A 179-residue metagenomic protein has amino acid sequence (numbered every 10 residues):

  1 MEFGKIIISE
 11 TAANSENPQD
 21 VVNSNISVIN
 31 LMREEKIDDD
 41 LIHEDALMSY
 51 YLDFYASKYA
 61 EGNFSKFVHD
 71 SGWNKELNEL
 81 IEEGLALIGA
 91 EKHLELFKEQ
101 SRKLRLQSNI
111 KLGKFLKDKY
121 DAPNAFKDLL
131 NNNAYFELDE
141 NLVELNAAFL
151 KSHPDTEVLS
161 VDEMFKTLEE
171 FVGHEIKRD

Functional and structural regions predicted by a protein language model:
E2-Y59, H69-L77, G84-D179: Extended, alpha-helix-rich binding/interface surfaces that flank or overlap catalytic cores and mediate recognition
A60-F64: Boundary/linker elements of alpha-helical solenoid repeat scaffolds
